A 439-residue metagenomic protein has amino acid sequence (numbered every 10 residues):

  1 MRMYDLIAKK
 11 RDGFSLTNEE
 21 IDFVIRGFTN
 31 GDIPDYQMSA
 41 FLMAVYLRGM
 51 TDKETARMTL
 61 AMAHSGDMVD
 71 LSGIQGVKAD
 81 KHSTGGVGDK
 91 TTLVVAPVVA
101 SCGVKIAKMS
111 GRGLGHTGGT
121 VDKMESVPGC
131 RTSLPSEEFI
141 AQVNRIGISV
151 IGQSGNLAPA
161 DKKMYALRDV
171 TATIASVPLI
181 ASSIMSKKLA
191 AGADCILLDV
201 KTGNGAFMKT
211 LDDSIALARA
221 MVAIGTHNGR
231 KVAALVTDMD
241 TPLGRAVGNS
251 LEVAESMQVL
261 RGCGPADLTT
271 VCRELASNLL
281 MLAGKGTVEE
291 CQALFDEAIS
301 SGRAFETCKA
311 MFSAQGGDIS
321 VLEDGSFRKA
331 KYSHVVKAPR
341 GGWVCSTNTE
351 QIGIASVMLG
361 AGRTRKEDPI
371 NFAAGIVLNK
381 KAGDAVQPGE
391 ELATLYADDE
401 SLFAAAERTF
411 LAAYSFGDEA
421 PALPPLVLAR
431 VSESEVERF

Functional and structural regions predicted by a protein language model:
M1-G88, V259, K309-A314, D318 (+3 more regions): Acidic, glycine/proline-rich low-complexity segments that act as flexible tails and inter-domain linkers
D5, K10, S15-N18, F28 (+5 more regions): Well-ordered secondary-structure scaffolds
L47, L93-A107, K187-G192, H227-N228 (+1 more regions): Alpha-helix C-terminal capping segments
T59-S83, S136-A166: Self-splicing inteins and homing endonuclease
V77-A100, V104-H116: Glycine/serine-rich anion-binding loops at beta->alpha junctions that coordinate negatively charged ligand groups
M109, V143, I151-S154, I184 (+2 more regions): Short beta-strand segments
K123-S149, R219-G225, G229: A glycine-rich helix N-cap at a beta->alpha junction
N144-C195: Phosphate/diphosphate-binding glycine-rich loops and adjacent basic-rich segments that engage nucleotide
